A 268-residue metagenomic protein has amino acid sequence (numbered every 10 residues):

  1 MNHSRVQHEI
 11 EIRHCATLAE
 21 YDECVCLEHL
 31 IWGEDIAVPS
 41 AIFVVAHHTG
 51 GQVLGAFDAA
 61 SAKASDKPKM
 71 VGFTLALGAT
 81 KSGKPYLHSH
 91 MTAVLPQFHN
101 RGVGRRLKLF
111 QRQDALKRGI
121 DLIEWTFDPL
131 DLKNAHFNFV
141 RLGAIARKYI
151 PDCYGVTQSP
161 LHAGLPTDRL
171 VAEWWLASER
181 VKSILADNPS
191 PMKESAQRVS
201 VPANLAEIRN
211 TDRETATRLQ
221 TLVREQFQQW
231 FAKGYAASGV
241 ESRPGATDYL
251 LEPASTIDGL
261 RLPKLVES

Functional and structural regions predicted by a protein language model:
M1-R5, R118-I120, H136-L142, A146-S268: Intrinsically disordered, low-complexity, positively biased terminal segments
E11-L95, S238-R243, A254-S255: A conserved beta-strand-loop-helix scaffold within acyl/acetyltransferase catalytic domains
A79-S89, H99, D121, E194-R198: A conserved beta-turn-beta hairpin within the catalytic core of GNAT-like acetyltransferases that forms part
L95-Q97, F127: Active-site acidic-Proline motif in GNAT/NAT acetyltransferases
F98, G102-F110: Conserved acetyl-CoA pyrophosphate-binding loop and the N-cap/start of the following alpha-helix in GNAT-like
Q111, A135: Aromatic/hydrophobic pocket-lining residues that form π-stacking "cages" and hydrophobic walls in ligand
A115-D128: Conserved GNAT acetyl-CoA-binding A-motif
P129-L130, R147: Extracytoplasmic beta-strand-rich oligomerization domains located immediately C-terminal to a leader/signal peptide
